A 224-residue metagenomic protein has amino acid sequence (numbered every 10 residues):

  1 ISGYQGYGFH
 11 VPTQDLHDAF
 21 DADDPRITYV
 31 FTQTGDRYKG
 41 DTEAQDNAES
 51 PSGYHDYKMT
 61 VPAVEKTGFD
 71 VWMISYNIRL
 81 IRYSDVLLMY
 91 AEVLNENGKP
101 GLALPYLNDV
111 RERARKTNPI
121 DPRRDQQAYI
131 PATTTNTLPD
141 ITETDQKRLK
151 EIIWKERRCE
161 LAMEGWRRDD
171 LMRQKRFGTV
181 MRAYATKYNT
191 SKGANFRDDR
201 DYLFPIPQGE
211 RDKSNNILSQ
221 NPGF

Functional and structural regions predicted by a protein language model:
I1-F20: Polar, glycine-rich mid-to-C-terminal structural blocks that act as macromolecule-binding/assembly scaffolds
A22-F224: Acidic/polar-rich alpha-helix caps and helix-coil junctions
